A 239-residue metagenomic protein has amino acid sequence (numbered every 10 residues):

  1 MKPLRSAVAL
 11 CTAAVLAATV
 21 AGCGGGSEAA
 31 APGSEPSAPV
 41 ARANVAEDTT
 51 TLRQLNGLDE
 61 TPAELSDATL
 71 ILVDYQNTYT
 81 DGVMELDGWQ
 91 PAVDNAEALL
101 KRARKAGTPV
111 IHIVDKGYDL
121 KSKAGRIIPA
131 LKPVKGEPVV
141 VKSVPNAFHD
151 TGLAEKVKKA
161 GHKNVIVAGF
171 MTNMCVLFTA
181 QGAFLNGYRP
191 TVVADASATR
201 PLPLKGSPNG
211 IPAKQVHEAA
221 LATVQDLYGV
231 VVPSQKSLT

Functional and structural regions predicted by a protein language model:
M1-C11: Bacterial N-terminal signal peptides that target proteins for export
L10, L86, Q90-V93, K121-G125: Generic alpha-helical scaffold signal
A18-G22: C-terminal motif of bacterial Sec signal peptides marking the signal peptidase cleavage site
C23-T69, A98-K101, K105, Y118-T239: Active-site-adjacent betaalpha module
L72-V73, T108-D115, V193: Short beta-strand segments at enzyme active-site cores
Q76-D81: Short acidic, Gly/Ser-rich segments with clustered Asp/Glu that frequently serve as metal-coordination loops in enzyme
M84-A103, G107-V110: A short alpha/beta connector and helix-capping loop motif
